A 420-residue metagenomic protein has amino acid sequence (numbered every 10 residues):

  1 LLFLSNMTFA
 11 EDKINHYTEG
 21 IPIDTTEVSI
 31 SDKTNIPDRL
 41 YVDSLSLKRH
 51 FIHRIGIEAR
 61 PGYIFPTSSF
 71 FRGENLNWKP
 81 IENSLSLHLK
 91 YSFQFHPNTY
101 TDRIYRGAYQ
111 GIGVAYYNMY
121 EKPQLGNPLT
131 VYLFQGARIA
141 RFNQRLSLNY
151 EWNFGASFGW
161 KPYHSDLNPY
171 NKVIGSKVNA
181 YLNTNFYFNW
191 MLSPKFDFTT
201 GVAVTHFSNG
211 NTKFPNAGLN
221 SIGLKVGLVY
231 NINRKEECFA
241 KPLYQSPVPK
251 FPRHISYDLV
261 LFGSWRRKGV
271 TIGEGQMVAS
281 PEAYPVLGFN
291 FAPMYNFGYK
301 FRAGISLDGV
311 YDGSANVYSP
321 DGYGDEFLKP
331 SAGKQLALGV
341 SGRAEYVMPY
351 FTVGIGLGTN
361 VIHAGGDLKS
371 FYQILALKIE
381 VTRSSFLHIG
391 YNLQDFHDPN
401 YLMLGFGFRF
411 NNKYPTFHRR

Functional and structural regions predicted by a protein language model:
D12-Q94, V229-N233, F239-A292, R409-N411: Short glycine/proline- and aromatic-enriched beta-strand/turn motifs that initiate or cap beta-hairpins
R49-I55, I104-Q110, Q144-Y150, P194-F198 (+7 more regions): Outer-envelope beta-barrel architecture signal
F51, I81-L87, L125-V131, L146 (+9 more regions): Residues that define the transmembrane beta-barrel architecture of outer-membrane proteins
I57, L87-F93, L133-I139, W152-A156 (+9 more regions): Residues on the lipid-exposed face of transmembrane beta-strands in outer-membrane beta-barrel proteins
A59-F65, F93, V114-Y120, F154-P162 (+8 more regions): Transmembrane beta-strands of outer-membrane beta-barrel pores
F65, N98-Y100, W190, P194-F198 (+5 more regions): Repeated loop/turn-to-beta-strand initiation elements of outer-membrane beta-barrel proteins
G73-N77, M119-K122, N168-I174, N209-N216 (+4 more regions): Extracellular loop and loop/strand-boundary signature of outer-membrane beta-barrel proteins
N220-K241, P399-R420: Outer-membrane beta-barrel "beta-signal"
